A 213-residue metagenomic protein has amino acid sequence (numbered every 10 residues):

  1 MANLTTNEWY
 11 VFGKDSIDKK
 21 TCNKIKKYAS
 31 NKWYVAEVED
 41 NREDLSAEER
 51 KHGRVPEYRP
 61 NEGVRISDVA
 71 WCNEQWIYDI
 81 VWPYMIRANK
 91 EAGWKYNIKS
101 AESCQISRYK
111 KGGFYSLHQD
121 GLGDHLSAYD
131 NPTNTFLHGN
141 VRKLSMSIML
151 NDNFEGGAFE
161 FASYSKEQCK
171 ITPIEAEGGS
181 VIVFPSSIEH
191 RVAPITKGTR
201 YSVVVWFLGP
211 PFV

Functional and structural regions predicted by a protein language model:
M1-V183, S187-V213: Fe(II)/2-oxoglutarate oxygenase catalytic core
